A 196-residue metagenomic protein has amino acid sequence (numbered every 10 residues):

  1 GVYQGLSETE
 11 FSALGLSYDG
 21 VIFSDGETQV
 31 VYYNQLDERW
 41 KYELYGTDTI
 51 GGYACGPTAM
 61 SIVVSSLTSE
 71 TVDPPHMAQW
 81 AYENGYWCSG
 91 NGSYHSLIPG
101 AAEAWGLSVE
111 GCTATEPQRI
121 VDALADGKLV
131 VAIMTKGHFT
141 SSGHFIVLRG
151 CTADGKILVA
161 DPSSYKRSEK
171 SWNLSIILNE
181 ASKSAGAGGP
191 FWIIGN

Functional and structural regions predicted by a protein language model:
G1-W87, K170-S171: Active-site-adjacent structural segments surrounding the nucleophilic cysteine of cysteine proteases and isopeptidases
V2-T9, Y18-V21, C151-N196: Noncatalytic regulatory segments and standalone regulatory/sensor domains
G56-V64, P74, A78, H95-A102 (+5 more regions): Extracytoplasmic/secreted envelope proteins and their assembly/folding machinery, especially bacterial periplasmic
V72, Q79-T115, A125: Mid-length scaffold segments of soluble, non-membrane domains
S89-S96, F139-H144, R167-E169: Extracytoplasmic/secreted cell-surface and envelope-processing proteins
S108-L158, P162-S164, L178-N179, W192-G195: Active-site-adjacent substructure of cysteine-protease-like catalytic cores
